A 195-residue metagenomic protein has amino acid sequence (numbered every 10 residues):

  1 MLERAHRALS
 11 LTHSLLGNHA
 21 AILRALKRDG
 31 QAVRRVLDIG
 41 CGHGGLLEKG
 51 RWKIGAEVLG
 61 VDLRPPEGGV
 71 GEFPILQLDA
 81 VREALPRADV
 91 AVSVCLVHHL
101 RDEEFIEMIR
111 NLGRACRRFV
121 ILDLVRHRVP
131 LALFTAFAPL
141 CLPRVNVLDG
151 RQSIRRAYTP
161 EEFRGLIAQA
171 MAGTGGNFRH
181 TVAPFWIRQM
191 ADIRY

Functional and structural regions predicted by a protein language model:
M1-R24: Class I SAM-dependent methyltransferase Rossmann-like catalytic core, especially the SAM/SAH-binding loop
L37, H43-R82: Class I SAM-dependent methyltransferase SAM/SAH-binding core
V92: A conserved beta-strand element that flanks and buttresses the S-adenosyl-L-methionine
L96: Hydrophobic adenine-recognition pocket in adenosine-nucleotide-binding enzymes
L100-N111: A short, conserved alpha-helix within the catalytic core of class I
C116-L124: Conserved beta-strand signature within the Rossmann-like core of class I S-adenosyl-L-methionine
L124-M171, H180: C-terminal alpha-helical "lid/dimerization" subdomain adjacent to the S-adenosyl-L-methionine
G175-W186: Conserved S-adenosyl-L-methionine
